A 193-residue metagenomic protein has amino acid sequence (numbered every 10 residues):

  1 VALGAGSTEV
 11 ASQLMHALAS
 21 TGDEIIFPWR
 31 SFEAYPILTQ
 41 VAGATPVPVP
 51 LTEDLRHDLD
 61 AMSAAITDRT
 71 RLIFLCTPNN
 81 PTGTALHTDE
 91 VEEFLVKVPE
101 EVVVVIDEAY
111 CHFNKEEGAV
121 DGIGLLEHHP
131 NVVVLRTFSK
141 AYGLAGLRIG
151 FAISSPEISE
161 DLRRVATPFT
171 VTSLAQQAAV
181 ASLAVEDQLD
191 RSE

Functional and structural regions predicted by a protein language model:
V1, I25, P46, V104 (+1 more regions): Hydrophobic/aromatic residues located in beta-strands of well-ordered beta-sheets within soluble catalytic
V1-T8, Q13: N-terminal small-domain helix-loop-helix segment of the aminotransferase-like
E9, H16-L75: PLP-dependent aminotransferase-like
L14-A17, L38, E116, F138 (+1 more regions): Residue-level signal for well-ordered alpha-helical positions
Q40, H57-D68, P81-V104, E108-A141: Active-site pre-lysine segment of PLP-dependent enzymes
L75-C76, R136: Short beta-strand segments
N131-E193: PLP-dependent aminotransferase class I/II
